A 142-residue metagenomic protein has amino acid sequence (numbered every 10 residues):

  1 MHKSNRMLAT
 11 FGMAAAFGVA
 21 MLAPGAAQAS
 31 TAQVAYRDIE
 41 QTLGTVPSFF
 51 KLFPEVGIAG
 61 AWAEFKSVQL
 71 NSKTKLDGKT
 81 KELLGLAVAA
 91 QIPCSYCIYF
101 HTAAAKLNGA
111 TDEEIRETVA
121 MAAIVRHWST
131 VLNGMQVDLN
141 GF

Functional and structural regions predicted by a protein language model:
H2-S4, A9-T80, N133-F142: Acidic, glycine/proline-rich low-complexity segments that act as flexible tails and inter-domain linkers
I58, F100-I115: Iron-sulfur (Fe-S) cluster-binding segments and ferredoxin-like electron-carrier domains, especially [2Fe-2S]
K66-N71, G85, T102-K106: Amphipathic alpha-helical segments within well-ordered protein domains
L70, A89, P93, L107 (+1 more regions): Sec-exported extracytoplasmic/periplasmic mature domains
G78-L83, D112-V119: Alpha-helical scaffolds flanking conserved acidic
L84-F100: Short, thiol/selenol-centered motifs that function as redox-active sites or metal-ligating centers
Y96-Y99, A103, H127-T130: Charged/polar positions within long, soluble alpha-helices
A120-V137: Short Fe-S-cluster ligation motifs
